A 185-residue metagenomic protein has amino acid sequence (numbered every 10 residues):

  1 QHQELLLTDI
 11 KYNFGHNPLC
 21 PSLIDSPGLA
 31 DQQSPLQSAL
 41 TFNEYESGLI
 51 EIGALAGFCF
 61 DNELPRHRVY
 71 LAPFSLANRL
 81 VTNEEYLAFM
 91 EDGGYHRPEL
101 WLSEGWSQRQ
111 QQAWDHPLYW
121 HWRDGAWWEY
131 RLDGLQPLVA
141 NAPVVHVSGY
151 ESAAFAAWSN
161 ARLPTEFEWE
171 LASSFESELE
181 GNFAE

Functional and structural regions predicted by a protein language model:
Q1, L5, D9-C59, R79 (+1 more regions): Functional-site microenvironments in short loops/helix caps that host divalent-cation chemistry
A54-L71: Short, polar loop/linker segments at the starts of domains and inter-domain junctions
T82: Acidic-aromatic/histidine active-site loop/patch
